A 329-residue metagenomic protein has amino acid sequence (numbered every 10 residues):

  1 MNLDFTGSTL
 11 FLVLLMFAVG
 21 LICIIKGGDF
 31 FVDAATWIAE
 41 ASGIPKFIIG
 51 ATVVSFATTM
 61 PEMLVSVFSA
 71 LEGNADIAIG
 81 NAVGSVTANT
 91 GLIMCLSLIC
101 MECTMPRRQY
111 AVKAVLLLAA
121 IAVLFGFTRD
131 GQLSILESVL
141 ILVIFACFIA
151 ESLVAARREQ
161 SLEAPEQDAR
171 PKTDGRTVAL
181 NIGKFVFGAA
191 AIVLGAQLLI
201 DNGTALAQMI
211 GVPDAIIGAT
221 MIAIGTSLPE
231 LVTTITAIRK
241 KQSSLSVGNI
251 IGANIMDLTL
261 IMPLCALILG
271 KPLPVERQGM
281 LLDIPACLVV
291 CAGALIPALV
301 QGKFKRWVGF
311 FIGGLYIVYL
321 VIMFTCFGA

Functional and structural regions predicted by a protein language model:
M1-A329: Hydrophobic alpha-helical segments, chiefly the membrane-spanning helices and signal/signal-anchor peptides
